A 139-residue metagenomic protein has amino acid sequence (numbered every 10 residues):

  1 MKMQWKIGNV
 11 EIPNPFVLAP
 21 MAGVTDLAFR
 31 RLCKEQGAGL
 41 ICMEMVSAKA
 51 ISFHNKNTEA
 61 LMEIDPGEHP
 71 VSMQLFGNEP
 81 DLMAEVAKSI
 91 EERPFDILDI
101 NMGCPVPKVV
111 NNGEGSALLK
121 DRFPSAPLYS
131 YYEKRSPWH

Functional and structural regions predicted by a protein language model:
M1-H139: Flavin-dependent oxidoreductase catalytic cores
